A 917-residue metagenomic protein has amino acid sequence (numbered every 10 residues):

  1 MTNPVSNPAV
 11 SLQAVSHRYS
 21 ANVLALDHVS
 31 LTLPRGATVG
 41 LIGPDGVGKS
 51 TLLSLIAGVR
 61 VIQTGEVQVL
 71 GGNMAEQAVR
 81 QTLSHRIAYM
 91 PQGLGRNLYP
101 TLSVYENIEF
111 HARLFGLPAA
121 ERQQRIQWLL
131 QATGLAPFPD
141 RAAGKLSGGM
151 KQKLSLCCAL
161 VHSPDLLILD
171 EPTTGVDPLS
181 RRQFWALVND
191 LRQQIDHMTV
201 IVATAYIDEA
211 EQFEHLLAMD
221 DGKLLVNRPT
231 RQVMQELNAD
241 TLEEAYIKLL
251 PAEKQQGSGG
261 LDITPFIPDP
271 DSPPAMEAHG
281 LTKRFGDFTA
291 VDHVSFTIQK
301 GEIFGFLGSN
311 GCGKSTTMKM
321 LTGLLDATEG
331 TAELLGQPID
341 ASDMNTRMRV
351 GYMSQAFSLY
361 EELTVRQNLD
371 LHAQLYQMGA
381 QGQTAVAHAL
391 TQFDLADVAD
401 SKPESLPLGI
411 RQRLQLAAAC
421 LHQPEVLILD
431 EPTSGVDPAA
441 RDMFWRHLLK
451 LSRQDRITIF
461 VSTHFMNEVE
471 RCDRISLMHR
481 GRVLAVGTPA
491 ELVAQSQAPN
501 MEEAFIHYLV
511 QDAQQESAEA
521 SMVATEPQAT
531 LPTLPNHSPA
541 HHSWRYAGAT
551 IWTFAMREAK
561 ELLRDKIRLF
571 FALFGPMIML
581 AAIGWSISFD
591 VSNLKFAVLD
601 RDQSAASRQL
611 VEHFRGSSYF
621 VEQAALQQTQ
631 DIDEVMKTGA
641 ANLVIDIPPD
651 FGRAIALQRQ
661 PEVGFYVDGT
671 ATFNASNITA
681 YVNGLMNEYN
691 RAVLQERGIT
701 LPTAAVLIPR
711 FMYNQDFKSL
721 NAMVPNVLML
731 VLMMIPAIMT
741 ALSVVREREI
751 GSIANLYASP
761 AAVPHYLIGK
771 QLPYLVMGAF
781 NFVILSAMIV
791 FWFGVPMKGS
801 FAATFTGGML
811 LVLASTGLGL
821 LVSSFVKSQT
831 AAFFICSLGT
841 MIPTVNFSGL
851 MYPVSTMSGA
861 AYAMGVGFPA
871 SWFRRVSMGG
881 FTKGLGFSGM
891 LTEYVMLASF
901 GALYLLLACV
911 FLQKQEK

Functional and structural regions predicted by a protein language model:
A57, T322: Helix-to-loop junction immediately C-terminal to a conserved catalytic motif
G65-E76, Q81-H85, G330-D340, N345-T346: Conserved ABC transporter NBD signature motif
E109, R113, A120-F138, D370 (+2 more regions): Conserved ABC ATPase "signature" region
L167-D170, L427-E431: Catalytic Walker B motif of ABC-type/P-loop ATPase nucleotide-binding domains
P251, Q528, A582-W585, D602-Q603 (+6 more regions): Membrane-spanning alpha-helical segments of multipass transporters and channels
T463, H541-N721: Extracytoplasmic/periplasmic domains immediately adjacent to an N-terminal transmembrane anchor in multi-pass membrane
